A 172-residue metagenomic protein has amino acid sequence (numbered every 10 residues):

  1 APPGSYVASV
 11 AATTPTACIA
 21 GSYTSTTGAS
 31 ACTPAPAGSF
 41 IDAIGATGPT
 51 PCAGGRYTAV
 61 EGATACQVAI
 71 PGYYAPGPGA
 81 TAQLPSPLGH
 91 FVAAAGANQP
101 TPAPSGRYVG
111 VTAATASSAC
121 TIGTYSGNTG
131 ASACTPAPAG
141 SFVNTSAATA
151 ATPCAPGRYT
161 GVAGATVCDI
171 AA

Functional and structural regions predicted by a protein language model:
A1-A172: Disulfide-rich, cysteine-dense extracellular ectodomains and adjacent flexible linkers of secreted and cell-surface
